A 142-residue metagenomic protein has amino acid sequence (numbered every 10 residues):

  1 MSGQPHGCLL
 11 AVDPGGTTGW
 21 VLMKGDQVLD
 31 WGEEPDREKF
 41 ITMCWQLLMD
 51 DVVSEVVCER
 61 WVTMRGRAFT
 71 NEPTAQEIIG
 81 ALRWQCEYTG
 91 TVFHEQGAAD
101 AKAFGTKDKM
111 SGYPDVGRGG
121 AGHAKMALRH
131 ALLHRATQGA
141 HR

Functional and structural regions predicted by a protein language model:
M1-R142: Phosphate- and other anionic-substrate recognition elements at nucleic-acid/protein interfaces
